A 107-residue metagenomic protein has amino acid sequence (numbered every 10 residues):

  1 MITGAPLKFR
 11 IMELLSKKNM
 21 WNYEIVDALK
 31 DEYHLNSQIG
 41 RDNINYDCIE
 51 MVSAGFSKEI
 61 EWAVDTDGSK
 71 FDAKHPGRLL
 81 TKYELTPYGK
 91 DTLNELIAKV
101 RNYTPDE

Functional and structural regions predicted by a protein language model:
T3-L7, G40, T81: N-terminal positioning helix adjacent to the helix-turn-helix/winged-helix DNA-binding module
K8-L15: Hydrophobic residues on short alpha-helical segments
L15-E24: Short capping segments at the starts of secondary-structure elements
Y23-N36: DNA-recognition alpha helix
R41, N45-V52: Short, hydrophobic-biased segments on the C-terminal half of alpha helices that form "recognition helices"
V52-D65: A short, conserved structural fragment
W62-D65, F71-G77, K82-K90: Accessory beta->alpha helical hairpin/"wing" motif in late/C-terminal subdomains of nucleic-acid enzymes
E84-E107: Amphipathic alpha-helical dimerization/coiled-coil segments that flank or bridge DNA-binding/regulatory modules
